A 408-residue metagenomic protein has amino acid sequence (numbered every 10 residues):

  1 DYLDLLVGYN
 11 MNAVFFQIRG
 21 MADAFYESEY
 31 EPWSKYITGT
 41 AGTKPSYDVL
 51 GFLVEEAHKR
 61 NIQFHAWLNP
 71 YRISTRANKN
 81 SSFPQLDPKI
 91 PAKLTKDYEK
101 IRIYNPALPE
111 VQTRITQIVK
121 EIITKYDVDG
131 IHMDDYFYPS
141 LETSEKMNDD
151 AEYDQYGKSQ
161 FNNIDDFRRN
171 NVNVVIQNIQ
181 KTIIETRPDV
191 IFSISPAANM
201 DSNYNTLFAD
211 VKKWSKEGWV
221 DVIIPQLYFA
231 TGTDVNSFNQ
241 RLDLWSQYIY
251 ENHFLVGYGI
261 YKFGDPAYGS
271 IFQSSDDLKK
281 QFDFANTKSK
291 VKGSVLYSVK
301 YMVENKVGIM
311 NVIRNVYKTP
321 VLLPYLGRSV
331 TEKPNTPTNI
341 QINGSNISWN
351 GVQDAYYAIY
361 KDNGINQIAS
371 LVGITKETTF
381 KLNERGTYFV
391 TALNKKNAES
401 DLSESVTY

Functional and structural regions predicted by a protein language model:
D1, H65-A66, Y71-K125: Active-site-adjacent "subsite" loops/lids of carbohydrate-active enzymes
Y2-A24, Y126-V128: Catalytic domains of carbohydrate-active enzymes, especially glycoside hydrolases
F16, G20-N69, I164-T186: Aromatic-lined substrate-binding rim segments of carbohydrate-active enzymes
A24-T38, R72-Y98, D135-S159: Aromatic- and acidic-residue-enriched segments that line the glycan-binding/catalytic groove of carbohydrate-active
Q117-I118, T124-K125, G130-V222, Q226 (+3 more regions): Active-site neighborhood of glycoside hydrolase catalytic domains
W219-V235, L242-W245, Y250-V330: Substrate-binding cleft of secreted/luminal carbohydrate-active enzymes
G344-D354: Conserved aromatic anchor
F380-E399: Beta-strand-rich modules
